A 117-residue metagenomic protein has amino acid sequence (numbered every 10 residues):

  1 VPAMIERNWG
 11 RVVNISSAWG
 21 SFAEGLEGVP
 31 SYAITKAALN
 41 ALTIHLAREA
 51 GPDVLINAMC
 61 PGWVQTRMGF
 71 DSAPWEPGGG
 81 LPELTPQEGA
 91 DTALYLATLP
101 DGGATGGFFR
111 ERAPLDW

Functional and structural regions predicted by a protein language model:
V1, I5-P52, F70: Catalytic loop of short-chain dehydrogenase/reductase
R11-V13, A23, Q65, T92 (+1 more regions): Short, flexible micro-motifs
W19, W63, A113-L115: Residue-level detector of flexible, active-site-proximal loop/helix-junction positions within diverse enzyme catalytic
A23-E24, C60-A73: Short beta-loop-alpha junction of Rossmann-like oxidoreductase domains
G28, V64, T105: Glycine-rich, flexible loop/turn motifs
G51-V54, A58-M59, P74-W117: C-terminal helical subdomain
